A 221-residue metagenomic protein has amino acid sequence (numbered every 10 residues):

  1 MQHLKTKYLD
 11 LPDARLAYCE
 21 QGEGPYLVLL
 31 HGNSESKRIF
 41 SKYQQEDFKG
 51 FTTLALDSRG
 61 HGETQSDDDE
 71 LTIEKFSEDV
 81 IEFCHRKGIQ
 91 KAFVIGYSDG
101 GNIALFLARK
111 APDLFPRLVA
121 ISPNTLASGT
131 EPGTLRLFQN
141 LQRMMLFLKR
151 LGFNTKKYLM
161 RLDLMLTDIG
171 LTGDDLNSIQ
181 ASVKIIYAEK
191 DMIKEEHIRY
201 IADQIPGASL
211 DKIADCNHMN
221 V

Functional and structural regions predicted by a protein language model:
A14-E63: Conserved HGGG/HGGXW glycine-rich cap/lid loop of the alpha/beta-hydrolase fold
N33, A92, G96-G101: Conserved alpha/beta-hydrolase "nucleophile elbow" surrounding the catalytic nucleophile
L54-F93: Active-site loop/oxyanion-hole signature of alpha/beta-hydrolase fold enzymes
N102-K110, L118-M145: Flexible "cap/lid" loop of the alpha/beta hydrolase fold
L148-D174, K190: Hydrophobic, aromatic-rich cap/lid helix
I179, I185-Y187: Short beta-strand/loop motif that positions the catalytic acidic residue of the alpha/beta-hydrolase fold
M192-H197: Conserved alpha/beta-hydrolase "acid-adjacent" motif
C216-V221: Catalytic histidine-centered segment of alpha/beta-hydrolase-like enzymes
